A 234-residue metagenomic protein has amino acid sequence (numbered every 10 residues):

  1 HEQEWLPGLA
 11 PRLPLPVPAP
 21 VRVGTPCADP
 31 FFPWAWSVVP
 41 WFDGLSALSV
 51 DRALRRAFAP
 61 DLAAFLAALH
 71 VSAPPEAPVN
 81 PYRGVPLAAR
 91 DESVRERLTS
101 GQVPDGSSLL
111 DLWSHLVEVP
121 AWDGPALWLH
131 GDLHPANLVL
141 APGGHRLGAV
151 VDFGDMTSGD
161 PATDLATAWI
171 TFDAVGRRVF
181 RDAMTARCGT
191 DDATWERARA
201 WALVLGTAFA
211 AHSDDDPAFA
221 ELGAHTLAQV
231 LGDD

Functional and structural regions predicted by a protein language model:
H1-A89, S93, T99-V103: ATP-binding pocket architecture of kinase catalytic cores
E4-G8, A64, S114, T167 (+1 more regions): Generic recognition of well-ordered alpha-helical segments within structured catalytic/regulatory domains
P14, A63, D132, A141-G144 (+1 more regions): Alpha-helix termination/capping residues and helix-transition junctions
P20, S114-L165: Active-site acidic catalytic loop and adjacent metal/ATP-binding pocket of ATP-dependent phosphoryl transfer enzymes
W34-W36, R52-A53, P142-G144, T163-A166 (+1 more regions): Short, glycine/charged-enriched secondary-structure capping and boundary segments
R56, P60, D155-S158, T163-D234: Helix-rich C-terminal or lid/interface subdomains of diverse kinases
P81-W122, W169, R197, E221: Helical cap/lid subdomains and adjacent loops of hydrolase enzymes that gate the active-site channel and determine
